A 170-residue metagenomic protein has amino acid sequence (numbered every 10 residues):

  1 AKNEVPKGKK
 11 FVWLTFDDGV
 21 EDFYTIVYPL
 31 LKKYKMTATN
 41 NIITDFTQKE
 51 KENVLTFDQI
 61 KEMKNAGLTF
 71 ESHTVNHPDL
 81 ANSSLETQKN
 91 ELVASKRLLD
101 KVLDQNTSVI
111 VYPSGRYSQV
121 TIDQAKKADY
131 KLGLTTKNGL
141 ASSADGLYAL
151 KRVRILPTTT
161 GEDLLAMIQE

Functional and structural regions predicted by a protein language model:
A1-A66, K101: Active-site beta->alpha N-cap acidic-glycine motif
A1-T15, V20-I26, N82-E170: C-terminal active-site subregion of NodB/CE4 polysaccharide deacetylases
F16, T69-H77, P113: Histidine-centered catalytic micro-motifs
Y34-T37, A66-F70, K126-G133: Glycine-enriched alpha-helix->loop->beta-strand junction motifs that scaffold or abut catalytic
N41, H73, G133-T135: Short beta-strand and adjacent tight-turn residues that come in two discontinuous sequence segments and form the edges
I43-D45, V75, N138: Active-site loop/turn elements of alpha/beta-hydrolase fold enzymes, especially the short glycine-/histidine-rich
Q48-K49, P78-S83: A short acidic, helix-capping loop that chelates divalent metal ions and anchors anionic groups
